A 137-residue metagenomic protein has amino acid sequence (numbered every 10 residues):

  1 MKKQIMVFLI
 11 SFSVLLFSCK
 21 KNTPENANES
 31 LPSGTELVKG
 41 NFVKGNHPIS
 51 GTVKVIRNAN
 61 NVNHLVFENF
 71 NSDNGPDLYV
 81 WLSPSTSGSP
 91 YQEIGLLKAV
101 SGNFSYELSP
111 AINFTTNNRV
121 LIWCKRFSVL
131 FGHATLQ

Functional and structural regions predicted by a protein language model:
M1-Q4, K20-K21: Positively charged n-region of N-terminal signal peptides that target proteins for export
M6-S13: Sec-dependent N-terminal signal peptides
L15-S18: C-terminal motif of bacterial Sec signal peptides marking the signal peptidase cleavage site
K20-A59: Transition segment at domain starts
V66-F67, N103-A111: Exposed aromatic-hydrophobic patches
Y79-W81: Beta-strand signatures of extracellular beta-sandwich domains
S87-G95: Surface-exposed loop/edge segments in extracytoplasmic proteins
P110-G132: Short, exposed beta-strand-loop hairpins at the edges of beta-sheets in extracellular/periplasmic proteins
